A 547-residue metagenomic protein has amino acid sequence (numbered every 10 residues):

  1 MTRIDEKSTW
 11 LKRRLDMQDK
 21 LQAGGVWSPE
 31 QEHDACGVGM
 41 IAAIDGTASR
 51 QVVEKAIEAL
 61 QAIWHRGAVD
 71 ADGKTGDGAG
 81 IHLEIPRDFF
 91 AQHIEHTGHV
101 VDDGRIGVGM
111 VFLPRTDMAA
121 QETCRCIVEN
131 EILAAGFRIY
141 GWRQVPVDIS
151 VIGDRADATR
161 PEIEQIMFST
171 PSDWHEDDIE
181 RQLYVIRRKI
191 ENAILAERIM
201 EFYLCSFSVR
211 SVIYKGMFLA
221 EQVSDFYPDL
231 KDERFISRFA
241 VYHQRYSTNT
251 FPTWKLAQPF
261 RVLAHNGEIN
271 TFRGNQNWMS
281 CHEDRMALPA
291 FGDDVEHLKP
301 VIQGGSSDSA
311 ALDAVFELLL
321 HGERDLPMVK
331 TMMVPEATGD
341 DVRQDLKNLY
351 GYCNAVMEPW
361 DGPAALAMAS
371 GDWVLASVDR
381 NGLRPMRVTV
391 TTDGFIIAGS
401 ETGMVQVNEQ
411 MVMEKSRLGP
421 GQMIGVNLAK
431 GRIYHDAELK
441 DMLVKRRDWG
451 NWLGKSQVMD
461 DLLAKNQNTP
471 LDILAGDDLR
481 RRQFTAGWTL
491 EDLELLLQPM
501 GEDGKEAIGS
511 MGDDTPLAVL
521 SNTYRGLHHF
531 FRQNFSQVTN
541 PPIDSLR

Functional and structural regions predicted by a protein language model:
T2-R547: Conserved short alpha-helical segments that host acidic/polar catalytic motifs at enzyme active sites
